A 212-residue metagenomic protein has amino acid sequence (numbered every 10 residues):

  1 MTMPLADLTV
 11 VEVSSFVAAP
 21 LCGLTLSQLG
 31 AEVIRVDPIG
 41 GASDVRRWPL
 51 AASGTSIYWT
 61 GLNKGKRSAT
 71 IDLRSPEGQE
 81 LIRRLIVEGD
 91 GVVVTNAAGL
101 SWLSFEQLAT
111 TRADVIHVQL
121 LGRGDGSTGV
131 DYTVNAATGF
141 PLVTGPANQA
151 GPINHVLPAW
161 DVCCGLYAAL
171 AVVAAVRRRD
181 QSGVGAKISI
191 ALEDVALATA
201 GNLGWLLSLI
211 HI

Functional and structural regions predicted by a protein language model:
M1-Q181, I210: N-terminal helix-loop segment corresponding to the beta1-alpha1 unit of nucleotide/adenylate-binding folds
V176-L209: Substrate-binding/catalytic subdomain of NAD(P)-dependent oxidoreductase enzymes
